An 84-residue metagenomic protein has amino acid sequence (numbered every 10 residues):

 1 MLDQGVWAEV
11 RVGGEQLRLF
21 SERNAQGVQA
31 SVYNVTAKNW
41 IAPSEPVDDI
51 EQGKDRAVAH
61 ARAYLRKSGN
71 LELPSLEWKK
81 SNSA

Functional and structural regions predicted by a protein language model:
M1-Q29, S83: Short N-terminal "domain-start" leader segments that mark the transition from disordered tails or signal peptides into
Y33-A84: Mixed-charge, Lys/Arg-enriched low-complexity segments
